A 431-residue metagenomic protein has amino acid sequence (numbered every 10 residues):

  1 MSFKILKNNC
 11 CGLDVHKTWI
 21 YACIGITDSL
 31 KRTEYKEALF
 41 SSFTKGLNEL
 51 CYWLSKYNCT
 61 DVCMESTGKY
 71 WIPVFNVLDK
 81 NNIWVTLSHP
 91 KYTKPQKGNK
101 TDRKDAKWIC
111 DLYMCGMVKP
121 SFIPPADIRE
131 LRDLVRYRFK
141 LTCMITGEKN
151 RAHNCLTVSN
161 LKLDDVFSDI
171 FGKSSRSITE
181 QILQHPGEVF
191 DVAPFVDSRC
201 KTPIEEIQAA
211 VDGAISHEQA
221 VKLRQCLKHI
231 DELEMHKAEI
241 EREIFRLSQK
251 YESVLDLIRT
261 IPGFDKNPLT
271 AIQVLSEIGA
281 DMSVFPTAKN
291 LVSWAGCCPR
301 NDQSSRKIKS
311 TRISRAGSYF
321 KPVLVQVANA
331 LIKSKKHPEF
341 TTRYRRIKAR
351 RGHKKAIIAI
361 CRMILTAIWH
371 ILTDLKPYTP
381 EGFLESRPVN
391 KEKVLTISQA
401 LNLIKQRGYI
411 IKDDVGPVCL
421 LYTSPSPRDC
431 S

Functional and structural regions predicted by a protein language model:
M1-A209: Phosphate- and other anionic-substrate recognition elements at nucleic-acid/protein interfaces
K97, D256-T260, I272-K354: Phosphate-backbone recognition surface of nucleic-acid-processing proteins
M117-K119, E148, H185-E188, K237-E241 (+3 more regions): Short helix-capping/linker segments at secondary-structure and domain boundaries
K119-R136, L163-V166, E218-V221, S305-I313 (+2 more regions): Short, solvent-exposed helix-loop connector elements
Q208-L269: Helix-hairpin-helix/helix-loop-helix acidic hairpins
K348-L403: Basic, amphipathic alpha-helical segments enriched in Lys/Arg and hydrophobic/aromatic residues
A400-L421: Acidic, Ser/Thr-rich low-complexity intrinsically disordered segments
Y422-S431: Single conserved hydrophobic/aromatic residue that forms the stacking wall/gate of nucleotide- or nucleobase-binding
